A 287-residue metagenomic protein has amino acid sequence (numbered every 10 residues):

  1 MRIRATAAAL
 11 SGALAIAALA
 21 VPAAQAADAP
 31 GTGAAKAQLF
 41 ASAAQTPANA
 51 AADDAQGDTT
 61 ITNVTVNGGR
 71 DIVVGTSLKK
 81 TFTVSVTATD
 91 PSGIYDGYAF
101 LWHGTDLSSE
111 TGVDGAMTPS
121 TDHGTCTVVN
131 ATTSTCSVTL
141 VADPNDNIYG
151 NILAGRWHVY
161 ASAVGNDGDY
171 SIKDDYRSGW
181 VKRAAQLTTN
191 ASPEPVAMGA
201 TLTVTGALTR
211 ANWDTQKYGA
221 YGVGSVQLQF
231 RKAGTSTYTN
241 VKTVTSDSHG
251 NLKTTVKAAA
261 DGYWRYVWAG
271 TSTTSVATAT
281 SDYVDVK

Functional and structural regions predicted by a protein language model:
R2-D71, T81-T89, G104-D106, E110 (+2 more regions): Low-complexity, Ser/Thr/Pro-rich intrinsically disordered linker/stalk segments at domain junctions
Y95-F100, G219: Beta-strand acidic-aromatic groove motif in beta-rich domains, primarily in extracellular
G115-P119: Short edge beta-strands and adjacent turn/loop segments
